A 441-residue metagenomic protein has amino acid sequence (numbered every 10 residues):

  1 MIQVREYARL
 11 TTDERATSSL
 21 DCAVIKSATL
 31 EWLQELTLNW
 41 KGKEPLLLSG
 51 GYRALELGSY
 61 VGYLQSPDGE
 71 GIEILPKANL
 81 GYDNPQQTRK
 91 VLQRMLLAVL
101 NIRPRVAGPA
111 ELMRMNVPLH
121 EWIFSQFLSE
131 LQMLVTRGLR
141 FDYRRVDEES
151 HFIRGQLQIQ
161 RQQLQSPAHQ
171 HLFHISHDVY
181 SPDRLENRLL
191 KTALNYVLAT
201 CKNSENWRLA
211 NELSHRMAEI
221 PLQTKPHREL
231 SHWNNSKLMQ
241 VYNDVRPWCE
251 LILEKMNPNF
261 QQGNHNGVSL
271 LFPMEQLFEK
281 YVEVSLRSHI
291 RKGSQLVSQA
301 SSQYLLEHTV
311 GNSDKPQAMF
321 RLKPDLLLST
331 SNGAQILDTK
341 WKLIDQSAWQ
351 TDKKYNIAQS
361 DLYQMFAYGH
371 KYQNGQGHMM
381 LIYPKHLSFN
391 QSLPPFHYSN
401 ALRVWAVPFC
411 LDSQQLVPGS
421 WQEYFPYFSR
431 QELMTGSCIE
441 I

Functional and structural regions predicted by a protein language model:
M1-T37, Q262-I441: Catalytic core segments in nucleotide and nucleic-acid processing enzymes
I2-V268: Residue(s) in the substrate-gating loop at a strand-loop-helix junction that position the organic substrate next
